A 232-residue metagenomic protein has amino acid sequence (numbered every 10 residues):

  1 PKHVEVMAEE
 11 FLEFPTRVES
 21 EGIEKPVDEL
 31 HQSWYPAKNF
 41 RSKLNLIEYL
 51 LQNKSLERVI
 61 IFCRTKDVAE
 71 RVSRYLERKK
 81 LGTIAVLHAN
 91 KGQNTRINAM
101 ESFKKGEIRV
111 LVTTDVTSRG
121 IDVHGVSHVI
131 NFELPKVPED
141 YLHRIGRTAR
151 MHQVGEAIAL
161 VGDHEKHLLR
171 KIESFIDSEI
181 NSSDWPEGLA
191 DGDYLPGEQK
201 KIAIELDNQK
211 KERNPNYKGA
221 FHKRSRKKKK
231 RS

Functional and structural regions predicted by a protein language model:
P1-Y194: Conserved helicase RecA-like core
K105, S183-S232: Basic Arg/Gly/Lys-rich low-complexity intrinsically disordered segments
